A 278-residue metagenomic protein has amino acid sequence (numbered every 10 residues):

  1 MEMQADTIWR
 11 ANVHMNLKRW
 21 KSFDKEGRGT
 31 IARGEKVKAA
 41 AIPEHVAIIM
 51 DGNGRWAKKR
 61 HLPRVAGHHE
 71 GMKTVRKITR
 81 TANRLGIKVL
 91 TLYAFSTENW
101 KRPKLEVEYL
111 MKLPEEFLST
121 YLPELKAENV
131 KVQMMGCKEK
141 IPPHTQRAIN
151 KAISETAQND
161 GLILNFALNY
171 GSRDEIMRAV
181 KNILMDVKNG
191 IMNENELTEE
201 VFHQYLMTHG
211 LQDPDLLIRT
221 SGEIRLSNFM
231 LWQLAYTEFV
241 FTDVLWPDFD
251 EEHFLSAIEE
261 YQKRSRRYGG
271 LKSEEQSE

Functional and structural regions predicted by a protein language model:
A5-E278: Flexible, compositionally biased loop and terminal segments
